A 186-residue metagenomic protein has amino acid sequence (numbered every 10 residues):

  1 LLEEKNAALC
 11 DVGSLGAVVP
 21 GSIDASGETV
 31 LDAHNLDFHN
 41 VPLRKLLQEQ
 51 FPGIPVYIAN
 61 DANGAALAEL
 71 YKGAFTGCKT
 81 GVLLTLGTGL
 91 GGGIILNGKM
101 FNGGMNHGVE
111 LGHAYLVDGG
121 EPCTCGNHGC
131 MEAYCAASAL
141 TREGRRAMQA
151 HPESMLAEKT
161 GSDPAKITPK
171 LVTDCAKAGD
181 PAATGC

Functional and structural regions predicted by a protein language model:
E3-L15, G21-T80: Glycine-rich phosphate-binding loop and adjoining helix at the ATP-binding site of ATP-dependent phosphoryl-transfer
P20-I23, G87-G89: Short glycine-rich anion-binding loops that position phosphate/pyrophosphate groups of nucleotides and phosphorylated
A25-S26, L96-N97, K177: Short, ordered coil/turn segments that flank beta-strands lining enzyme active or ligand-binding pockets
I58-A62, L116-S154: Glycine-rich phosphate-binding loop plus the immediately following alpha-helix
T76-C135: Glycine-rich phosphate-binding loop of actin/hexokinase-like ATP-binding domains
Y134-C186: A mobile "lid/hinge" subdomain adjacent to the ATP/sugar-phosphate binding pocket shared across diverse ATP-dependent
